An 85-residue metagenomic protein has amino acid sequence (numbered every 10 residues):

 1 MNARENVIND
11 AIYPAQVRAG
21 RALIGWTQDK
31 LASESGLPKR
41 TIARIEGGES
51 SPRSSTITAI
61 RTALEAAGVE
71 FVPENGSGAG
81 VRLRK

Functional and structural regions predicted by a protein language model:
M1-N9, E70-K85: N-terminal flexible/basic segments that precede or flank functional cores
I8-I12, S51-T58, G76: Residues at secondary-structure transition points
A15-K30: Short basic helix-loop element that most often maps to the first helix and adjoining turn of HTH DNA-binding modules
A19, E34, S50-P52, P73: A charge-rich, low-complexity, intrinsically flexible signal that marks solvent-exposed coils, linkers, repeats
K30, T41, A59: Residues in the helix-turn-helix
G36, S55-V72: DNA major-groove recognition helix of helix-turn-helix/homeodomain DNA-binding modules
G36-P52: Recognition helix of helix-turn-helix/homeodomain-like DNA-binding domains that insert into the DNA major groove
